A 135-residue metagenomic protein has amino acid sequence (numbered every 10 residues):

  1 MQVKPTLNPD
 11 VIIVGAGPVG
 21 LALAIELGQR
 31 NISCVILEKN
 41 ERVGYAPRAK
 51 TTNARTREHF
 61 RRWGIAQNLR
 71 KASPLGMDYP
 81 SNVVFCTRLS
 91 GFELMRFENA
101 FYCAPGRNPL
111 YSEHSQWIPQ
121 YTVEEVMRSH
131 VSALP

Functional and structural regions predicted by a protein language model:
M1-P5: Basic/polar N-terminal segments that are highly enriched at the extreme N-terminus, encompassing both cleavable
T6-I36, E41: N-terminal Rossmann-like FAD-binding beta1-loop-alpha1 element of flavoenzymes
A16, L27, L37-E38, Q67-N68 (+2 more regions): Catalytic cores of nucleotide-enabled group-transfer and carboxylate-activating enzymes in metabolic and assembly-line
Y45-S132: Active-site-adjacent segment of FAD-dependent monooxygenases/related oxidoreductases
